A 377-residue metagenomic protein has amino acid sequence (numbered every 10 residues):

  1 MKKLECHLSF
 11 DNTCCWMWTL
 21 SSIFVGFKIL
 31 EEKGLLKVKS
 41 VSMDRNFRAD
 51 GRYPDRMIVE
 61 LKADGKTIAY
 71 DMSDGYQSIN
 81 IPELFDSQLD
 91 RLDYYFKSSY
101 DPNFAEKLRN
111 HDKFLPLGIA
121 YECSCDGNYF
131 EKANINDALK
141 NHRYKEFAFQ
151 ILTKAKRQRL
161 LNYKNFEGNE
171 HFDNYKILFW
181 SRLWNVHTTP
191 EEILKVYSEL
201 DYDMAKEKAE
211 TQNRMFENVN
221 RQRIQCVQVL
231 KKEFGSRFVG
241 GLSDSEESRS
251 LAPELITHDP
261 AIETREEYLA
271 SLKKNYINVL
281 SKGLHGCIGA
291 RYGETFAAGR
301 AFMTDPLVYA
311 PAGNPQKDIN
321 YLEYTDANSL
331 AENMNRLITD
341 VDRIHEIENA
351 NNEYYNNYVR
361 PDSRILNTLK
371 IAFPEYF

Functional and structural regions predicted by a protein language model:
K2-V59, G65-G289, L307-G313: Nucleotide-sugar donor-binding catalytic core of glycosyltransferases
E254-T257, R265-F377: Catalytic binding pocket for nucleotide-activated donors in carbohydrate/polymer assembly enzymes
